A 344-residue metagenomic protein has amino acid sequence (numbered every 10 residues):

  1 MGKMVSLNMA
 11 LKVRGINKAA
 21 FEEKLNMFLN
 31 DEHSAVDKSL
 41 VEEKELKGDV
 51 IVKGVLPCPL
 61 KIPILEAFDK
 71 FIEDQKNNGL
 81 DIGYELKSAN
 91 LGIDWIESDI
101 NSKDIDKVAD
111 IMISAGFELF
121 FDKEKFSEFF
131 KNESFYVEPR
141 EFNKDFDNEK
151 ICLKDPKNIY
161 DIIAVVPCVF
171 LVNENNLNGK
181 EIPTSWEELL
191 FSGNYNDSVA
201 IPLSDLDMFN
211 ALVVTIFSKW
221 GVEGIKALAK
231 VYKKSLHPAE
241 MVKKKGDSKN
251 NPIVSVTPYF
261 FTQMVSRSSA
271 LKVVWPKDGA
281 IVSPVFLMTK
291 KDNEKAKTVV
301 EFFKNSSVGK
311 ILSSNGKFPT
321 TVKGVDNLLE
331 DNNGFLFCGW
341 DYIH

Functional and structural regions predicted by a protein language model:
H33-K123: Early extracytoplasmic/lumenal segment of secretory-pathway proteins
L40-K44, N101-K103, A109-I113, Y136-V169: A structural signal for short loop-to-beta-strand junctions that line the ligand-binding cleft of periplasmic/secreted
K44-K47, E294, E301-H344: Extracellular/periplasmic juxtamembrane helices and adjacent flexible linkers that interface with membrane partners
K53-P59, D155-I162, V172-N175, N196-T215 (+1 more regions): Short beta-strand->loop
K131-E141, R267-I281: Short beta-strand->loop
F170-N176, V282-K295, I311-L312, T321: A bilobed periplasmic-binding-protein/Venus flytrap-type ligand-binding module shared by bacterial periplasmic
G179-N194: Flexible hinge/capping segments at coil-to-helix
A200-S204, M208-W275: Ligand-binding pocket segment of bilobal, Venus flytrap-like solute-binding proteins
